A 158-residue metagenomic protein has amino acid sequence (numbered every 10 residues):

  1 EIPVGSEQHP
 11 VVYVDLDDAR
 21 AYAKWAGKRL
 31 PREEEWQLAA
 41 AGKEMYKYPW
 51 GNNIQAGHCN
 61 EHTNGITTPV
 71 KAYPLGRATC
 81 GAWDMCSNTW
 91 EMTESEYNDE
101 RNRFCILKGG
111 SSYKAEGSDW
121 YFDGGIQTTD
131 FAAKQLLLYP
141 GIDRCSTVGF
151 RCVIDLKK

Functional and structural regions predicted by a protein language model:
E1-K134, G141-S146: Functional-site microenvironments in short loops/helix caps that host divalent-cation chemistry
S146-K158: Short, structured beta-strand segments at or near domain termini in extracellular proteins/domains
